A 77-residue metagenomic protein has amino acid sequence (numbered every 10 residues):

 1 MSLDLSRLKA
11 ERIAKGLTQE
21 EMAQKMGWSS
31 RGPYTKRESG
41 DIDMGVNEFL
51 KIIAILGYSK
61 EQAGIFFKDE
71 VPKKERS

Functional and structural regions predicted by a protein language model:
M1-A14: A short, Lys/Arg-rich alpha-helix, primarily the initiator
S6, K36-R37: Short, contiguous strand/loop micro-motifs
E11, K36, I42, A54 (+1 more regions): Short, charged recognition helix plus adjacent turn of helix-turn-helix-like nucleic-acid-binding domains
G16-K36: Short alpha-helical DNA-recognition segment
E48-I53: Hydrophobic micro-packing sites on short alpha-helices
